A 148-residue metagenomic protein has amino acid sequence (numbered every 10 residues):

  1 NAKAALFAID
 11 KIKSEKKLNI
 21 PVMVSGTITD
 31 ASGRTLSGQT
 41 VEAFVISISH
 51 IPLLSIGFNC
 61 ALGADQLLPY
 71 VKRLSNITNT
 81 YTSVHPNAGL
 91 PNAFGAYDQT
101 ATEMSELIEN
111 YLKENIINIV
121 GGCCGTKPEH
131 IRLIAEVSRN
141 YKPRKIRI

Functional and structural regions predicted by a protein language model:
N1-I148: Domain-level signal for soluble alpha/beta catalytic cores
